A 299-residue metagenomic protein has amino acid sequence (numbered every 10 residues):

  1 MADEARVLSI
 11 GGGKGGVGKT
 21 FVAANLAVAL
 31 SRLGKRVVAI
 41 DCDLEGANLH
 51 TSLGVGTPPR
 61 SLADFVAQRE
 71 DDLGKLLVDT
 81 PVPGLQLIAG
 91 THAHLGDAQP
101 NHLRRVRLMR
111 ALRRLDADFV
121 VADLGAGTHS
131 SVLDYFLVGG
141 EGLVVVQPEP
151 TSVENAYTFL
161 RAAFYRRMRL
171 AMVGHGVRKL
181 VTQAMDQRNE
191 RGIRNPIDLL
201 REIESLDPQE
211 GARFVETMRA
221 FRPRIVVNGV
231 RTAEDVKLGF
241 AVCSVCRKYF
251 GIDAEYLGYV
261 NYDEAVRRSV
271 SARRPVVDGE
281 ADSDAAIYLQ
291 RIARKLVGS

Functional and structural regions predicted by a protein language model:
M1-V7, A293-S299: Acidic-aromatic/histidine active-site loop/patch
D3-D43: Walker A/P-loop phosphate-binding motif and the immediately C-terminal alpha-helix
G13, Q147-P148, L170, H175-R191 (+3 more regions): G-domain G4 guanine-recognition motif of GTPases
C42-D118, G174, Q187-R194, E204-D207 (+2 more regions): P-loop/Walker-type NTP enzyme "switch/lid" segment
H92-N195: Phosphate/Mg2+-binding loops and adjacent switch elements in nucleotide/diphosphate-handling enzyme cores
I197-G239: Intrinsically disordered, low-complexity acidic Ser/Thr-rich regulatory segments
A220, V227-G229, R247-P275: Beta-strand-loop-alpha "switch" segments that mediate conformational coupling across diverse proteins
S271-A285: C-terminal boundary of histidine-terminating zinc-finger modules
